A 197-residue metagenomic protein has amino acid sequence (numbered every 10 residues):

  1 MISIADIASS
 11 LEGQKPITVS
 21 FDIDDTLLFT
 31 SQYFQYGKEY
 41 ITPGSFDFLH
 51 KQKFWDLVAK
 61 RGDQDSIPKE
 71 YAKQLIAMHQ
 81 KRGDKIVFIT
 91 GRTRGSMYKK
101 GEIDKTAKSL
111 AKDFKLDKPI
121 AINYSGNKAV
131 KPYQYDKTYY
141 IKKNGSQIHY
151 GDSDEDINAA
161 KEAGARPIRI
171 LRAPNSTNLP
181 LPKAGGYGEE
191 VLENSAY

Functional and structural regions predicted by a protein language model:
M1-I23, Y187-Y197: Non-catalytic pre-domain segments flanking phosphatase-related domains
I2, R82-D84, T93-Y197: C-terminal cap/substrate-recognition subdomain and adjoining C-terminal extension of metal-dependent phosphatase-like
K15-Q32, A160: Asp-based phosphoryl-transfer active-site loop
D22, I89-T90, Y150: Short hydrophobic segments within beta-strands
L27, S31, H79-G83, F114: Sec/Tat-exported extracytoplasmic proteins
T30, I89, I170-R172: Generic beta-sheet signal
Y33-F46: Basic, amphipathic juxtamembrane/active-site segments that coordinate anionic phosphate or diphosphate groups
D47, F54-F88, R94-D104: Short, acidic loop-to-helix structural element flanking the phosphoryl-transfer center in phosphate-processing enzymes
